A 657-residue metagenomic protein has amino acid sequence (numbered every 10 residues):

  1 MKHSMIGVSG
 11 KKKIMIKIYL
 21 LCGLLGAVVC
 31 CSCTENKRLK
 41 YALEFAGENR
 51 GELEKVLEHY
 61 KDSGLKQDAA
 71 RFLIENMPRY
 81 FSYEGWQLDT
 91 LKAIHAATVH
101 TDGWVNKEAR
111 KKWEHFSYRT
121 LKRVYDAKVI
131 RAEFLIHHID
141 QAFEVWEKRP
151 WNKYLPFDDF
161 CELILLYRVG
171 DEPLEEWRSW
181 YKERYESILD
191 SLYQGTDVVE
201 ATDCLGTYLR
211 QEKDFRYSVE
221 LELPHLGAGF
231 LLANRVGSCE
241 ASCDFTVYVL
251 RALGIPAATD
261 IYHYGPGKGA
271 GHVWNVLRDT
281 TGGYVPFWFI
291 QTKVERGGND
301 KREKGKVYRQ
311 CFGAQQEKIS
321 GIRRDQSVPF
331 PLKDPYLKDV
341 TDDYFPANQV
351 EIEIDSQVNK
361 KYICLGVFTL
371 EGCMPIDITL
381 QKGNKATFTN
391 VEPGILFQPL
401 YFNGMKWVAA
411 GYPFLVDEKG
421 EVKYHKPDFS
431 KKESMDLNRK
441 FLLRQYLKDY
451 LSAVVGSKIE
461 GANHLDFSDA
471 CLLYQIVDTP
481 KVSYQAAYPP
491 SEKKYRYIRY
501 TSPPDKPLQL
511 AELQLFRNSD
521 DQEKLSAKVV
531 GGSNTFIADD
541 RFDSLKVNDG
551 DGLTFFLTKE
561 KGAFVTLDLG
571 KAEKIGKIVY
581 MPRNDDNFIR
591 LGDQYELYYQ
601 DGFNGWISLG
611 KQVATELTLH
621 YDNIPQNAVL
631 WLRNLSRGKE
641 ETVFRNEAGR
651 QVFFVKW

Functional and structural regions predicted by a protein language model:
M1-R38: Bacterial Sec-dependent N-terminal signal peptides
R38-K40, E44-G47, H59-K61, S187-Y208 (+2 more regions): Hydrophobic/aromatic-rich core segments of domains that either
E44, K55, S63-N234: Secondary-structure boundary elements
Y217-V219, A252, H263-K268, V276-L415 (+3 more regions): His-Asp-centered catalytic microenvironments across diverse enzyme cores, prominently the transglutaminase-like
K361-T379, I459-Y474, D585, R590-L591 (+2 more regions): Short amphipathic beta-strand segments in non-cytosolic proteins
G383-V391, S483-P490, L567, E616-I624: Exposed aromatic-hydrophobic patches
P393-I395, P490-P504, D622-R637: Noncatalytic modules at the cell exterior or secretory-pathway interfaces, chiefly beta-strand-rich lectin/adhesion
F429-K493, K506-K577, M581-R590, G638-W657: Disordered, acidic Ser/Thr/Pro-rich linker "stalks" and the adjacent N-terminal cap of the next globular domain
